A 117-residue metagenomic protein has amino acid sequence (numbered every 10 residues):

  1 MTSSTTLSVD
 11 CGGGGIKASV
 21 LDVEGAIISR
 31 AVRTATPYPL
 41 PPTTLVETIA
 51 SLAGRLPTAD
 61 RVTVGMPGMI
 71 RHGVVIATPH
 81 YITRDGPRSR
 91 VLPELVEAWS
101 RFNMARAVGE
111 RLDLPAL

Functional and structural regions predicted by a protein language model:
T2-T44: Short glycine-rich, Thr/Ser-proximal phosphate-binding strand/loop in the N-terminal lobe of ATP-dependent enzymes
T6-D10, A59-T63, L117: Short glycine-aspartate micro-motif
G14, P67-I70: Short glycine-rich anion-binding loops that position phosphate/pyrophosphate groups of nucleotides and phosphorylated
L21-V23, P67, T78-H80: Generic beta-structure capping elements
A26-T58, P87-A98: N-terminal phosphate-binding loop and adjacent alpha-helix
P42, V46, I70-L117: Glycine-rich phosphate-binding loop and adjoining helix at the ATP-binding site of ATP-dependent phosphoryl-transfer
G54-R61, L112-L114: Short glycine/proline-enriched coil/turn segments at helix->beta-strand junctions
